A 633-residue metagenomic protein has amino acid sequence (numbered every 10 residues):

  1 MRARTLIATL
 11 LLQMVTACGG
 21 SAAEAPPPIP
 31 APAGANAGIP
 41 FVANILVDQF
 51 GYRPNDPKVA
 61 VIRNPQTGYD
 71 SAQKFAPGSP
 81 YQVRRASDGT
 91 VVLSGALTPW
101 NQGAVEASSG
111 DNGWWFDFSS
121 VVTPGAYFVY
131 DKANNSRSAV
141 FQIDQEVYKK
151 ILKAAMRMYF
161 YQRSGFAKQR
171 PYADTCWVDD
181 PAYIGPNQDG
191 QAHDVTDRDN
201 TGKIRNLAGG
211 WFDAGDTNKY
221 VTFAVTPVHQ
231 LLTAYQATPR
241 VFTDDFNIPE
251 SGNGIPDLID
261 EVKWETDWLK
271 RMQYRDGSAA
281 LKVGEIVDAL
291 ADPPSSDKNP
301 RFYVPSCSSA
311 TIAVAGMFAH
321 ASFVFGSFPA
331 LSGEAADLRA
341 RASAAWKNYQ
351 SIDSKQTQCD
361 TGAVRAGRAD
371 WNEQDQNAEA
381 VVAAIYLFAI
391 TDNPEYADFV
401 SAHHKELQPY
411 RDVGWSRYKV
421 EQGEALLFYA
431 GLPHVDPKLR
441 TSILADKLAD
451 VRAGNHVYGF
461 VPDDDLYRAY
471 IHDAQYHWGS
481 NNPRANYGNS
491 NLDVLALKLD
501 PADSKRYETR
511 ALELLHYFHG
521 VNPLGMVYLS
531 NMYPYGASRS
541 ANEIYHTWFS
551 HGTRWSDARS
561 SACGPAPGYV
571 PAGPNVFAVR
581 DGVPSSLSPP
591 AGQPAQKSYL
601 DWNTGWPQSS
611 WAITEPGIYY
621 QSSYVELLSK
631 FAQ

Functional and structural regions predicted by a protein language model:
M1-I7: Bacterial N-terminal signal peptides that target proteins for export
I7-A17: Bacterial N-terminal signal peptides
A17-G38: Bacterial Sec-dependent N-terminal signal peptides
A33-I39, R137-C176: Low-complexity, Pro/Ser/Thr- and charge-rich linker/hinge segments at domain boundaries
I45-N135, F160-V225, H229, D267 (+4 more regions): Aromatic (Trp/Tyr) and acidic
E250, G254, L258: Acidic, glycine-anchored loop motifs typical of Ca2+
L258-D276, Y303-Q356, Y396, V400-H403: An active-site-proximal structural segment forming one wall of the substrate-binding cleft that immediately precedes
K405-V413: Solenoid-like repeat scaffolds
